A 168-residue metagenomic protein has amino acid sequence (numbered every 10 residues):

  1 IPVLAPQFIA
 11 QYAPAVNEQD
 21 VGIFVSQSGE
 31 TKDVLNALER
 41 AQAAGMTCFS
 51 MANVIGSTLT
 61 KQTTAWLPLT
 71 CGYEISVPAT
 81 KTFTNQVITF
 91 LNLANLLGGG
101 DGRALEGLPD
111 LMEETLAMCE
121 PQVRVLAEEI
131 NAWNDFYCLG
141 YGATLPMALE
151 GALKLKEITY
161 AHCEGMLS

Functional and structural regions predicted by a protein language model:
I1-G107, Y141: Glycine-rich phosphate-binding loops that contact phosphosugars or nucleotide phosphates
A65-S168: Active-site phosphate/pyrophosphate-binding segments
